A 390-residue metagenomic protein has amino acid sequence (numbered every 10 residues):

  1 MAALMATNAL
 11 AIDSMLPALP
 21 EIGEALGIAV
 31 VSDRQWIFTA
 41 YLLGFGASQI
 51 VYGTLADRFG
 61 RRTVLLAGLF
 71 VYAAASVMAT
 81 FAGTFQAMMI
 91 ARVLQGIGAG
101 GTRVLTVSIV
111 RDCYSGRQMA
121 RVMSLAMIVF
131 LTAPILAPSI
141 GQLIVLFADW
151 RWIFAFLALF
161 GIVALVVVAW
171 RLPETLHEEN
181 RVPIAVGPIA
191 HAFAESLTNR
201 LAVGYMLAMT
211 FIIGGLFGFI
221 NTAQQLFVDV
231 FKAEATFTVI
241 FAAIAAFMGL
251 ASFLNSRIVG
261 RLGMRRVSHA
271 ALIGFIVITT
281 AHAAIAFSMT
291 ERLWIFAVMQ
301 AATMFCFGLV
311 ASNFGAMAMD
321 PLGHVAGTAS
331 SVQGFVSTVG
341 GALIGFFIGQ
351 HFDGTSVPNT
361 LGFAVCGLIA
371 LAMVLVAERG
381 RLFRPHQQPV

Functional and structural regions predicted by a protein language model:
A18-A47: Extracellular/periplasmic helix-loop-helix junction of adjacent transmembrane segments in MFS-like secondary
I28, G60, F81-A87, G98 (+2 more regions): Helix-breaking motifs and short loop linkers at transmembrane-helix boundaries and internal kinks in secondary membrane
G46-Q86: Conserved MFS/SLC helix-loop-helix module at the cytosolic interface between two early adjacent transmembrane helices
V71-M78, Q86-L94, W294-Q300: Paired small-residue
A87, G116, R121-L172, L176 (+1 more regions): Helix-loop-helix hairpin linking two adjacent transmembrane segments in secondary transporters
A91-T132: Cytoplasmic helix-loop-helix junction between adjacent transmembrane helices in 12-TM secondary transporters
T175-Y205: Juxtamembrane intracellular "pre-TM" segments in multi-pass secondary transporters
R266-F314: C-terminal transmembrane helical hairpin of 12-TM major facilitator-type secondary transporters
